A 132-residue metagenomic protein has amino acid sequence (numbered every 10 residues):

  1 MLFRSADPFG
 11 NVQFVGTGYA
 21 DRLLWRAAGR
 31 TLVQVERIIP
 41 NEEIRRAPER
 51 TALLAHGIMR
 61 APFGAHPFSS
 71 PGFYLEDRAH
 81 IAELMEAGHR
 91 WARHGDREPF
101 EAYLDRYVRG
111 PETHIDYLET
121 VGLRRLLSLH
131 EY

Functional and structural regions predicted by a protein language model:
M1-Y132: Metallocofactor- and cofactor-centric catalytic cores in central/energy metabolism, strongly enriched
